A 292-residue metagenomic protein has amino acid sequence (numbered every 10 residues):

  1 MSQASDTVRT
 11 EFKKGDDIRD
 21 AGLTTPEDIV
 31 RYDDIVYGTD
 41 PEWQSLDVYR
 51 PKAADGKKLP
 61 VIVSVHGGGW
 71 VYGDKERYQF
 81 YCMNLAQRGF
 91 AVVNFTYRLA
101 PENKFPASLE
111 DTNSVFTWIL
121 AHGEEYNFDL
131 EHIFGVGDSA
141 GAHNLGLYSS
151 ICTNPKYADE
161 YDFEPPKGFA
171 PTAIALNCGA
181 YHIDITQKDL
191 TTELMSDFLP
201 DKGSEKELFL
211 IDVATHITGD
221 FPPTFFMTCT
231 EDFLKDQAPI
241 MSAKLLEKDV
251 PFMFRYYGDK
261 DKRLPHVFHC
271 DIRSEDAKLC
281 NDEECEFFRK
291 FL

Functional and structural regions predicted by a protein language model:
M1-L292: Alpha/beta-hydrolase superfamily serine-hydrolase fold, recognizing
